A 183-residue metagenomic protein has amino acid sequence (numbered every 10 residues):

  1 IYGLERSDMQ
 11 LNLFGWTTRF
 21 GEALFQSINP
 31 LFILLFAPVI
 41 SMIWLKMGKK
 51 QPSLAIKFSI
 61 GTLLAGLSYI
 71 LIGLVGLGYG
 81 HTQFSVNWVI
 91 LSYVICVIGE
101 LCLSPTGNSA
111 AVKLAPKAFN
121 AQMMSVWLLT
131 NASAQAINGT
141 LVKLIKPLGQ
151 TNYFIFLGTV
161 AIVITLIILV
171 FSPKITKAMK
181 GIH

Functional and structural regions predicted by a protein language model:
N12-K50, G61-Y69: Transmembrane alpha-helices of Major Facilitator/SLC transporters
R19-F20, V86, V112-V126: Loop-to-transmembrane helix entry/capping segments in MFS-fold secondary transporters and related SLC/MFSD carriers
Q26-I33, A121-N138: Glycine-rich segments within core transmembrane alpha-helices of 12-TM secondary carriers
I56-L103: C-terminal transmembrane helical hairpin of 12-TM major facilitator-type secondary transporters
I70-L74, A132-L148, T159, V170: A gly/Pro-rich, aromatic-decorated transmembrane alpha-helix motif that marks the paired, flexible gating helices
L101-A115: Intracellular juxtamembrane helix-capping segments at the cytosolic ends of symmetry-related transmembrane helices
T151-P173: Symmetry-related core transmembrane helices of the 12-TM Major Facilitator Superfamily/SLC fold
